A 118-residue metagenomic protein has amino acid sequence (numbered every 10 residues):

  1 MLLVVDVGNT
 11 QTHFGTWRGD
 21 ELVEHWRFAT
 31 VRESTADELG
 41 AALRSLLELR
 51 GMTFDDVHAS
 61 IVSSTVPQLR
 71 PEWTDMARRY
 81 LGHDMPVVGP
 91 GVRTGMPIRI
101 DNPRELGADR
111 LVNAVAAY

Functional and structural regions predicted by a protein language model:
L2-S45: Short glycine-rich, Thr/Ser-proximal phosphate-binding strand/loop in the N-terminal lobe of ATP-dependent enzymes
F28-E33, P90-V92, V112: Short, acidic/turn-prone active-site loops that include or flank metal/cofactor- and phosphate-binding residues
G40, R70-T74, L111-A114: A general structural signal for well-ordered alpha-helical segments in protein cores
R44-G51, V115-Y118: Generic structural signal for well-ordered alpha-helical scaffold segments
R50-E105: Short beta-strand-loop/turn "lid" adjacent to the catalytic site in phosphate-handling enzymes
N102-V115: A polyampholytic, Gly/Pro-enriched intrinsically disordered region
